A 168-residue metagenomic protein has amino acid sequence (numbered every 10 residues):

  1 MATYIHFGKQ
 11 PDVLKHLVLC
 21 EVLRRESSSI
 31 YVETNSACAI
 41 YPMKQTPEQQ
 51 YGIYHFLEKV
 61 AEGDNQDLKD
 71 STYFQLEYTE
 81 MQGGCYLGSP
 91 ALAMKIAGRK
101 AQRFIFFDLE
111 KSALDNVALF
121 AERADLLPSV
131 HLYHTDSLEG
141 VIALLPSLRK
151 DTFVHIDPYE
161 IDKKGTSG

Functional and structural regions predicted by a protein language model:
M1-G168: Class I S-adenosyl-L-methionine-dependent methyltransferase catalytic core
